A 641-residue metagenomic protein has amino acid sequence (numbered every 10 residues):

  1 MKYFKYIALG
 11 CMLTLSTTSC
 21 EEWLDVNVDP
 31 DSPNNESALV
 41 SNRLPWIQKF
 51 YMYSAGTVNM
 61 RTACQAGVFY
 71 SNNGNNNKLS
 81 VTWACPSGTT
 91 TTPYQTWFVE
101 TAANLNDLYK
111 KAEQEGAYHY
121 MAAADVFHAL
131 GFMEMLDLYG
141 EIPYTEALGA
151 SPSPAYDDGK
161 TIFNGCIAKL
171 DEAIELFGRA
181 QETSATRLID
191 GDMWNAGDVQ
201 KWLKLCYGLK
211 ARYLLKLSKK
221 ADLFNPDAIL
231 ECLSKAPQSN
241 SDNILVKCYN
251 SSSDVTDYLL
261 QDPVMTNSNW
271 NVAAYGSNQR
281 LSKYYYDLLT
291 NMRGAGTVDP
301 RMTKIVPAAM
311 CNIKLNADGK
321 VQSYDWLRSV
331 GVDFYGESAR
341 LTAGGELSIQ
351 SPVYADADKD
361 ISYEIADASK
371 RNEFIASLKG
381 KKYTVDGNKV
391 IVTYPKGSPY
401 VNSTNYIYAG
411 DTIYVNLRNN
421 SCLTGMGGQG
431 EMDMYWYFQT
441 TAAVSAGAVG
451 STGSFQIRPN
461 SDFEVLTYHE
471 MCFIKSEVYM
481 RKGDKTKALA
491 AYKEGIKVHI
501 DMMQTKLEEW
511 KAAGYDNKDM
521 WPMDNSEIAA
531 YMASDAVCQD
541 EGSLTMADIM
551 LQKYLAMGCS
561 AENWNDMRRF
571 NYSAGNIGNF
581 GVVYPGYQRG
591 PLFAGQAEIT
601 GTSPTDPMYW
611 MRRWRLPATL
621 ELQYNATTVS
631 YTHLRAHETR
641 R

Functional and structural regions predicted by a protein language model:
M1-V28: Bacterial Sec-dependent N-terminal signal peptides
C20-S71, N76-N77, A84-C85, T96 (+9 more regions): Membrane-proximal, proline-rich intrinsically disordered regions
E21, I167-E182, V199, L203-N291 (+5 more regions): Aromatic-residue-lined binding/catalytic grooves and analogous aromatic/hydrophobic interfacial grooves in multimeric
S41, P45, N72-A180, F455-F463: Conserved, well-structured interaction surfaces
L136-P143, K216-D222, G483: Short coil/turn linking the two alpha-helices of tandem helical-hairpin repeats
L217, D227-E470, K482, L489 (+1 more regions): Extended ligand-binding clefts on enzyme/binding-domain cores
